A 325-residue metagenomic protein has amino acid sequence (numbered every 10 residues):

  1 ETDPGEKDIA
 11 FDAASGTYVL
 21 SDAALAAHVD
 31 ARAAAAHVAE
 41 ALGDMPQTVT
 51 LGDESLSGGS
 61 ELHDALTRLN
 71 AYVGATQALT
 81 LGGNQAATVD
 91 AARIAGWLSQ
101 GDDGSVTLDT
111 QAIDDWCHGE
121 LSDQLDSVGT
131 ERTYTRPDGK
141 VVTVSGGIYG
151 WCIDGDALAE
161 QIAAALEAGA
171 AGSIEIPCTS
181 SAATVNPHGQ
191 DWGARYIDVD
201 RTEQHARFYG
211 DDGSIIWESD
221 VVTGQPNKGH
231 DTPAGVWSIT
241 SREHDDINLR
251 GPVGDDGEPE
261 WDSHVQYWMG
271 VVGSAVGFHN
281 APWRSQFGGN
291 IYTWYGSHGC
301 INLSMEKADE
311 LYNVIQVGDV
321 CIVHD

Functional and structural regions predicted by a protein language model:
E1-N248, P252-S263, Y267, I315-V317 (+1 more regions): Surface-exposed, secretory/extracytoplasmic low-complexity segments enriched in Ser/Thr/Asn/Gly/Pro
Y267-V271, A275-V314, V320-V323: Active-site scaffold segments
